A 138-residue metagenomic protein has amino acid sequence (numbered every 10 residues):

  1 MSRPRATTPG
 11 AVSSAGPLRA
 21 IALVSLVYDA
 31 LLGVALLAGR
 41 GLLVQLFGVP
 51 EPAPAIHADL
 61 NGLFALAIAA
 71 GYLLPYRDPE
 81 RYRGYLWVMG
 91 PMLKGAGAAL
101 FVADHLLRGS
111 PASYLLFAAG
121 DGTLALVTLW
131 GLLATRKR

Functional and structural regions predicted by a protein language model:
M1-P17: Short, Lys/Arg-rich, polar N-terminal cytosolic tail immediately upstream of the first transmembrane signal-anchor
A11, Y72-Y85, H105-L106: Juxtamembrane helix-break-helix junctions at the cytosolic face of small multi-pass alpha-helical membrane proteins
A15-A22, D29-I56: Membrane-helix boundary elements
V27-A35, A53-R77, M89-A99: Core segments of alpha-helical transmembrane spans in multipass integral membrane proteins
F47-A55, Y85-L86, S110-G120: Non-cytosolic membrane-interface motifs at loop->transmembrane helix junctions
R77, A99-L116, L133: Membrane-helix boundary connector in multi-pass membrane proteins
G84-M89, A96-A99, A103, R136: Loop-helix junctions at membrane interfaces
T123-R138: Membrane-water interface at the C-terminal end of transmembrane alpha helices
